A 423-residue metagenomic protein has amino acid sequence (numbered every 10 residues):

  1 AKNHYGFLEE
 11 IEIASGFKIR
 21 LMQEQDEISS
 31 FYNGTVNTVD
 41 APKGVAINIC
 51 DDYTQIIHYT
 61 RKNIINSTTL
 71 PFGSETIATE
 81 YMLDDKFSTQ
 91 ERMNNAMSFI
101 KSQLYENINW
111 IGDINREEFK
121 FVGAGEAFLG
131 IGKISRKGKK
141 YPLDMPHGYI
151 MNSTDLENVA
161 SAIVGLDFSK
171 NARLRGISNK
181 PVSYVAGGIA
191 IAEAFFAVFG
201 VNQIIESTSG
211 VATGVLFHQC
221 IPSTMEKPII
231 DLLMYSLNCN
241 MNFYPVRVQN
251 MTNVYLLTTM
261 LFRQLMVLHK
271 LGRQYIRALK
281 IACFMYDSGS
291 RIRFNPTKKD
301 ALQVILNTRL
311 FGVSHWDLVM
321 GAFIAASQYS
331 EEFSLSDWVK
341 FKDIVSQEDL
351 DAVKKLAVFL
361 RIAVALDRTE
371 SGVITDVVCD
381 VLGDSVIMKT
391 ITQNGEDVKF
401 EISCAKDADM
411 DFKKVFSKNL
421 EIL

Functional and structural regions predicted by a protein language model:
K2-L8: Metal-dependent catalytic neighborhoods of phosphoester/phosphodiester hydrolases
E9-A14: Structural alpha-helical segments in enzyme catalytic/regulatory domains
S15-K43, H58-T60, S67-E370, V377-V378 (+3 more regions): Helical "lid/coupling" subdomains associated with nucleotide-phosphate turnover
N48: Conserved catalytic-loop position in the HRD/HxD motif
D51-Y53: Active-site-adjacent helix-turn-beta-strand microarchitecture at beta-sheet edges that either contains or buttresses
G289, S403-K414: Feature 926 captures the class I aminoacyl-tRNA synthetase adenylation module centered on the KMSKS loop
I387-A405: A short interface-forming secondary-structure element
V415-L423: A short amphipathic beta-strand at an alpha->beta junction
